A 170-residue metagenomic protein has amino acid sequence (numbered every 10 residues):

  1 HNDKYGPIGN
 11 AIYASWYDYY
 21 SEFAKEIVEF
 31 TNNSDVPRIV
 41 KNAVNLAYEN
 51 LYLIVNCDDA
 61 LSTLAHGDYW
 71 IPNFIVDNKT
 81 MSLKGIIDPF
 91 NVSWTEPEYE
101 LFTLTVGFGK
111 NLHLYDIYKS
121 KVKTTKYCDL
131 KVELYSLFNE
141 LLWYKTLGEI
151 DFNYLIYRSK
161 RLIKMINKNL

Functional and structural regions predicted by a protein language model:
H1-G67, N78, S159-L162: An alpha-helical support segment within catalytic cores of ATP-dependent transferases
E29-N33, W70, T103-V106, E140-I150: A short secondary-structure junction motif
V36-A43, K123-K131: Short, surface-exposed acidic
I54-C57, S93, T124, L147: Histidine kinase transmitter module recognition
L61-L64, W70-D129: Active-site Asp-x-Gly
V132-L142: Hydrophobic alpha-helical segments that form the core of small-molecule binding pockets and/or dimer interfaces
W143-L170: ATP/Mg2+ or Mg2+-diphosphate-binding catalytic cores that bind nucleotide phosphates or diphosphates via glycine-rich
